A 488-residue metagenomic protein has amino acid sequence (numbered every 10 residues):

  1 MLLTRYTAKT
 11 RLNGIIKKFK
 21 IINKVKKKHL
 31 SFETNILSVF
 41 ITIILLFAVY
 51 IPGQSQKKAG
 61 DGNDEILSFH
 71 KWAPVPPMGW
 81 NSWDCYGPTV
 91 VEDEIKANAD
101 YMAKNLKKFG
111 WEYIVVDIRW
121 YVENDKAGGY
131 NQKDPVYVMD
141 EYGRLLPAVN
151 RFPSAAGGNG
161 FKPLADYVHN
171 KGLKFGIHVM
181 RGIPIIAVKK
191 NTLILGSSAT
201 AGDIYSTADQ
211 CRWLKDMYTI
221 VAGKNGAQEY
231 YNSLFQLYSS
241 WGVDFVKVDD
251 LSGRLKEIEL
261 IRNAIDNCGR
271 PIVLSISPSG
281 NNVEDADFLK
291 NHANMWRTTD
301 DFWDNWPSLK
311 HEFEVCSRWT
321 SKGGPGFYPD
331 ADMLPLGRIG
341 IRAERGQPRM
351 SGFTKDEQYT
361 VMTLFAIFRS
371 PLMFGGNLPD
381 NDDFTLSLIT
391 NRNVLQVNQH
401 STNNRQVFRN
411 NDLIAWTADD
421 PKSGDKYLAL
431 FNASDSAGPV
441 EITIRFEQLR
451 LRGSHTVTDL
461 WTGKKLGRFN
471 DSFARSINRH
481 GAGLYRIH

Functional and structural regions predicted by a protein language model:
M1-K57: Bacterial Sec-dependent N-terminal signal peptides
Q56-K96, Y101: N-terminal module-boundary/linker segments of secreted carbohydrate-active enzymes
P76-S82, E112-D117, V122, K174-V179 (+7 more regions): Structural recognition of the beta-strand scaffold that forms the well-ordered cores of secreted hydrolase catalytic
A103-Y167, K171-S239, V243-F245, D250 (+1 more regions): Aromatic-lined carbohydrate-binding/catalytic grooves of carbohydrate-active enzymes
I204-D209, V221-G223, V273-N377: Glycan-recognition surfaces
Y359, F365-F368, M373-G375, R409-L451: Carbohydrate-binding surface patches
T360-F408: Catalytic cores of secreted or luminal carbohydrate-active enzymes
R468-H488: C-terminal beta-strand-rich structural cap/linker in extracellular carbohydrate-active enzymes
